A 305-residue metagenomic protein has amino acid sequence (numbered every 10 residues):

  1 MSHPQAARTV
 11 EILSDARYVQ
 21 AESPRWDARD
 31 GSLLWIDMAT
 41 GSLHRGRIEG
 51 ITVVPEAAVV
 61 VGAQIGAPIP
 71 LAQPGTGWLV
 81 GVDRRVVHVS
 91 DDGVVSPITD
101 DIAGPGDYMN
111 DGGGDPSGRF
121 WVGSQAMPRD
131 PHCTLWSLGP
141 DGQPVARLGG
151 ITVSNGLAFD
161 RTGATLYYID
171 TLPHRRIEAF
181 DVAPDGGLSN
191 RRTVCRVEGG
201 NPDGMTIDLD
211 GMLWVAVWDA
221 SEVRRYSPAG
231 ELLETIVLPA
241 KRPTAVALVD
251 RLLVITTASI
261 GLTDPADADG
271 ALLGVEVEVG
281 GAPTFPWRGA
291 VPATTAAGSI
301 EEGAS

Functional and structural regions predicted by a protein language model:
M1-I12, Y18-S23, D269-S305: Sequence/structural signature of beta-propeller modules and their immediately flanking N-terminal secretory/stalk
T9-D15, T52-V60, V95-I102, Q143-G149 (+2 more regions): A short beta-strand motif characteristic of beta-propeller blades
A16-D30, V61-W78, A103-R119, L148-T165 (+5 more regions): Beta-rich, blade/repeat-based domains predominating in secreted/periplasmic proteins but also intracellular
D27-A28, L33-A39, W78-R84, F120-R129 (+3 more regions): Conserved beta-strand positions in repeat-built beta-propeller and related beta-rich domains
L33-V59, D83-V87: Beta-propeller domains
S42-H44, R85-V86, C133-W136, R176-E178 (+2 more regions): A short loop-to-beta-strand structural motif that recurs across blades of beta-propeller domains
I48-G50, F180-G187, V277-A282: Short loop/turn segments immediately following beta-strands, especially the blade-tip and inter-blade linker loops
S90-R147: Hydrophobic alpha-helical segments and helix pairs
